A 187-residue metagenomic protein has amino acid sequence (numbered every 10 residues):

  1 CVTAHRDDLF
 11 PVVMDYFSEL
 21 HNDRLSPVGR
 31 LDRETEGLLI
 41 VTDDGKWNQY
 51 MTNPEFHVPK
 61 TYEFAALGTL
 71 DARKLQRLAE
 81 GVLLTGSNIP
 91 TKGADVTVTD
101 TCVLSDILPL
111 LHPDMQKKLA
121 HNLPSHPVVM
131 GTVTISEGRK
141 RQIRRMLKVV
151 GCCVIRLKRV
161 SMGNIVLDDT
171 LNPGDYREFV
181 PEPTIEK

Functional and structural regions predicted by a protein language model:
C1-K187: Basic, flexible Lys/Arg- and Gly-enriched helix-loop patches that mediate nucleic-acid binding at interfaces with rRNA
